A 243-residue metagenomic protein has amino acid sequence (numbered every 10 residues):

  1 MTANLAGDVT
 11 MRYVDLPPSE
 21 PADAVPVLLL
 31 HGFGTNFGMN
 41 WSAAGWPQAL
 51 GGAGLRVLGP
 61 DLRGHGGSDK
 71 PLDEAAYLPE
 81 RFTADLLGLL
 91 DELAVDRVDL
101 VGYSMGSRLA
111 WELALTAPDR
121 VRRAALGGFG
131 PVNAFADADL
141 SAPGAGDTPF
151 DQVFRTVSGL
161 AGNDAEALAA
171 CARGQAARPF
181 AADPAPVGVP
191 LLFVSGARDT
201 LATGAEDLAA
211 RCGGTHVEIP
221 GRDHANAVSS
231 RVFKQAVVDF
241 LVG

Functional and structural regions predicted by a protein language model:
M1-M11: N-terminal cap/lid segment of alpha/beta-hydrolase-fold proteins
R12-D69: Conserved HGGG/HGGXW glycine-rich cap/lid loop of the alpha/beta-hydrolase fold
E80-V98: Conserved acidic catalytic loop of the alpha/beta-hydrolase fold
R108-T116, R122-P149: Flexible "cap/lid" loop of the alpha/beta hydrolase fold
E166-D183, R198-T200: Active-site nucleophile elbow and catalytic-triad environment of alpha/beta-hydrolase enzymes
V187, F193-S195: Short beta-strand/loop motif that positions the catalytic acidic residue of the alpha/beta-hydrolase fold
T200-E206: Conserved alpha/beta-hydrolase "acid-adjacent" motif
R222-K234: Catalytic histidine-centered segment of alpha/beta-hydrolase-like enzymes
